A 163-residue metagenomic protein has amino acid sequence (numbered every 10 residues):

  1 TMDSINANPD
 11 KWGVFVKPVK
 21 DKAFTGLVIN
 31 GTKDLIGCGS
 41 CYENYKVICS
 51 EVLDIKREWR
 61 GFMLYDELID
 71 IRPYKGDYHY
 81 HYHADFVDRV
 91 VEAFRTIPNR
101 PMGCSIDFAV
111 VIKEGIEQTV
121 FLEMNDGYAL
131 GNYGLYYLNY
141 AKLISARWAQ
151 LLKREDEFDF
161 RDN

Functional and structural regions predicted by a protein language model:
T1-D3, P9, V52, R72 (+3 more regions): Intrinsic structural disorder
T1-R95: Active-site nucleotide/adenylate-binding loops and adjacent lid/helix of ATP-dependent enzymes
N6-N8, N30, N44, N99 (+4 more regions): Detector for Asparagine
A7, A23, A84, A93 (+4 more regions): A sequence-composition feature that detects small, non-aromatic residues
M63-I69, N99-G134, D159: Conserved metal-phosphate-binding beta-hairpin within the catalytic cores of diverse ATP-dependent phosphoryl-transfer
A84-V91, S105, Q118-F121, A141: Short amphipathic alpha-helical surface patches that serve as generic macromolecular interface elements
F86-P101, I144-D156: Short, solvent-exposed cationic patches
L130-D162: Alpha-helical oligomerization segments
